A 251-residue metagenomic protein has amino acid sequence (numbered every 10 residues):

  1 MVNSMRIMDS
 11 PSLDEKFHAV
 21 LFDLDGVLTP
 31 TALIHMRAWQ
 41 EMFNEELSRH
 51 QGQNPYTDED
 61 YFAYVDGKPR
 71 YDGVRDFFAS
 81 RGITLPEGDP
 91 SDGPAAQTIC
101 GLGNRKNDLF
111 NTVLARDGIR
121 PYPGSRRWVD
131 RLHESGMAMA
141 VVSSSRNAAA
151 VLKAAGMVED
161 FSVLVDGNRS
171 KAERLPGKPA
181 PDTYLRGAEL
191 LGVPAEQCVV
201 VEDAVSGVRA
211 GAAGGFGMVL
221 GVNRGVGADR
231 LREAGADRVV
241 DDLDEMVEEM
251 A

Functional and structural regions predicted by a protein language model:
I7-L24, L28-P123, R131: N-terminal helical cap/lid subdomain that shapes the substrate entry/recognition surface in HAD-like hydrolases
P11-L13, E245-A251: Short amphipathic alpha-helix with an adjacent loop that forms part of the alpha/beta core around
L28, P121, V141, V200-V201 (+1 more regions): Conserved SAM-binding loop
R126-D130, A228: Short amphipathic alpha-helical segments and helix-helix/interface helices
M137, R146-V199, V205-R209, A213 (+1 more regions): Substrate-recognition "cap/lid" segment bordering the active-site pocket of phosphatases
S162-V163, G217, D237: Receiver (REC) domain switch/active-site residues of two-component response regulators
N223-V226, L243: Short glycine-rich donor-binding/catalytic loop of glycosyltransferases that coordinates the nucleotide-sugar
R238-D242: Short acidic-hydrophobic, aromatic-tinged amphipathic segments that line or gate anion-handling sites
